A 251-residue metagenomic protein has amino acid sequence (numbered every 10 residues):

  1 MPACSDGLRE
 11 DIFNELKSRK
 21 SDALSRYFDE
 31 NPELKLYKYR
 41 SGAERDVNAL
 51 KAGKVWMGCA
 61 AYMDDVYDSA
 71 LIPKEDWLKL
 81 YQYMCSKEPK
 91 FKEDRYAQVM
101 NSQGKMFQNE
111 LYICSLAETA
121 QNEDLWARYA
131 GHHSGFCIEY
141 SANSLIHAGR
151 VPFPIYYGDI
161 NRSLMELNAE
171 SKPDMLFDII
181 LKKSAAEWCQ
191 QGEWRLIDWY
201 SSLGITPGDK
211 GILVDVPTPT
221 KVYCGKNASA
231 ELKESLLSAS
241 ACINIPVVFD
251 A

Functional and structural regions predicted by a protein language model:
M1-A251: Partner-binding and oligomerization surfaces adjacent to conserved cores of proteins that assemble macromolecular
